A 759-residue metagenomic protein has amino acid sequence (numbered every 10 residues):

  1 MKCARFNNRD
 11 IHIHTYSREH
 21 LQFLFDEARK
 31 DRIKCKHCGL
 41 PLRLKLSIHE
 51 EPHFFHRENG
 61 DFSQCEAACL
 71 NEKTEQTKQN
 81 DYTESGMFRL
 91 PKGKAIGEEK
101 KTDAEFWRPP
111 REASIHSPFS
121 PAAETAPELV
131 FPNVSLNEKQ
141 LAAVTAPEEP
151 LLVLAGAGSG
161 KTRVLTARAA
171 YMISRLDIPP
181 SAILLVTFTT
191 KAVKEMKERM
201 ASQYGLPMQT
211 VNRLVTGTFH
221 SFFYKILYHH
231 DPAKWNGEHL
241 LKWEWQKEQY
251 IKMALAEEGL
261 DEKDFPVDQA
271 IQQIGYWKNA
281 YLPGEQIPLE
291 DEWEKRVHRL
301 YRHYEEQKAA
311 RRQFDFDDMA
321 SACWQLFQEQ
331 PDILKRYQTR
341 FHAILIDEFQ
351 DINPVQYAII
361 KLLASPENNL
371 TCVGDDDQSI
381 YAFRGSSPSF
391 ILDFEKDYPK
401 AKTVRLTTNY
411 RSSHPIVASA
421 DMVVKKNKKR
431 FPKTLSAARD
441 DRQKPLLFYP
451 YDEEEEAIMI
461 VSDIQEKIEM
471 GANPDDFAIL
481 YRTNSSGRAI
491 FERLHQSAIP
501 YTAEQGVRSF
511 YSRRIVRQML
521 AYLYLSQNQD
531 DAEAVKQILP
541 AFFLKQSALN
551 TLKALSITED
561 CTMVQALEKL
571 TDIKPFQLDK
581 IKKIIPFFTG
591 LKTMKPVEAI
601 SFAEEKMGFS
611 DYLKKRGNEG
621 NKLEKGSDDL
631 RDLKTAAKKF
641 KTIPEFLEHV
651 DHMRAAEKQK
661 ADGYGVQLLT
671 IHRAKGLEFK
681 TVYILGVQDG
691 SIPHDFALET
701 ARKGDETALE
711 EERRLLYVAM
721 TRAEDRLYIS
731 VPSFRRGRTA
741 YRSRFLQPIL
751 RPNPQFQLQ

Functional and structural regions predicted by a protein language model:
E84-P121, P127-N133, S691-Q759: Accessory/regulatory regions of helicases
E99-K234, A418-D421, T721: P-loop NTPase Walker
V134-T145, E149-V153, L184, E292-D393 (+1 more regions): Conserved helicase NTPase motor core
T162-L165, K400-K402, T408-I499: Helicase P-loop NTPase motor core
M172-S321, N368, L633: A basic/glycine-biased coupling hinge at the interface between accessory DNA-binding modules
T218-F223, E348, V373, E645-F696 (+2 more regions): Conserved helicase core region in the C-terminal RecA-like lobe
D441-R442, A472-T593: ATPase/helicase motor core of nucleic-acid motors
A566-R673, H694, P754-L758: Accessory C-terminal helicase-associated subdomains
